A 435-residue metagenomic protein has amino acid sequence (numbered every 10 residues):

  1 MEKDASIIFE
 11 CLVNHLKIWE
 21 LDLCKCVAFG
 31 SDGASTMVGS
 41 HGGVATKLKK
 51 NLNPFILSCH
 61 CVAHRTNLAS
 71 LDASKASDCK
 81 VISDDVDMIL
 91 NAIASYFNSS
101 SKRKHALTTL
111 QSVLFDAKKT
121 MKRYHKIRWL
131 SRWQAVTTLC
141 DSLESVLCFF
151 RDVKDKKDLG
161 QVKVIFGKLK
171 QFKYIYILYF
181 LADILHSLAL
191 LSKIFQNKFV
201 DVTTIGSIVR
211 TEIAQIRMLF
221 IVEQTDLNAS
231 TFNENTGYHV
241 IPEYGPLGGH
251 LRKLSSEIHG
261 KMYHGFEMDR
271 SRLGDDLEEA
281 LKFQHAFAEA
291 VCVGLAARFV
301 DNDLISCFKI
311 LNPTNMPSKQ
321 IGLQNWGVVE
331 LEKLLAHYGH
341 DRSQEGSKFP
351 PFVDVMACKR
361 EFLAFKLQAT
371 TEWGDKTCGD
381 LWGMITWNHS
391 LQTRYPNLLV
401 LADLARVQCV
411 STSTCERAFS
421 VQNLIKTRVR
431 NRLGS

Functional and structural regions predicted by a protein language model:
M1-S435: Alpha-helical structural modules in large enzymes and assemblies
